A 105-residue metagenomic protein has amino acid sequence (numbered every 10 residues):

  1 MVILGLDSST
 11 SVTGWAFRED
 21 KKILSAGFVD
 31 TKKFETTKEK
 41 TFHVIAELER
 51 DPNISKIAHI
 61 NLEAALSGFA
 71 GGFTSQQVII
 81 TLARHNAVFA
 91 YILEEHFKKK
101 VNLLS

Functional and structural regions predicted by a protein language model:
M1-S105: Phosphate- and other anionic-substrate recognition elements at nucleic-acid/protein interfaces
